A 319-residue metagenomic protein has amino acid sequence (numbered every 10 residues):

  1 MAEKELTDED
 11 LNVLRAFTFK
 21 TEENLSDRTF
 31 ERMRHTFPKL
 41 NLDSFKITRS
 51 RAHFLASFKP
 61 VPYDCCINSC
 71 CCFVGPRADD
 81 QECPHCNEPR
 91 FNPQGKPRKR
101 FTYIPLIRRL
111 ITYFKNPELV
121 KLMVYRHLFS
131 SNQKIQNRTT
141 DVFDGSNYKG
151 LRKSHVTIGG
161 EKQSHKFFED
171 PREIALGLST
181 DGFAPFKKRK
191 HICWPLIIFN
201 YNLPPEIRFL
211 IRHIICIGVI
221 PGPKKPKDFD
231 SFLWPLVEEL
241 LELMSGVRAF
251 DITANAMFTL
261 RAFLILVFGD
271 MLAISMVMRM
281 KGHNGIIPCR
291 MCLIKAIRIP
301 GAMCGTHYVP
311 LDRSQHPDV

Functional and structural regions predicted by a protein language model:
M1-D64, C72-V74: N-terminal alpha-helical interaction blocks
A56, C72-V74, K188-R189, P221-F229: Conserved, non-catalytic sequence blocks in retroelement Pol enzymes and Pol-derived host proteins
P60-I67, D80, I286: Residues immediately within or flanking Cys/His clusters that coordinate Zn2+ in small zinc-binding modules
C66, C83-C86, C289-C292: Short cysteine-rich clusters marking metal-coordination/redox-active sites
C70-V74, D79, R90, L293-A296: Cys/His-rich microdomains that often coordinate metals
F91, K96-T180, E242-V319: Charged (Asp/Glu and Lys/Arg) segments that form or flank catalytic channels of large polymer- and nucleotide-handling
G150-Q163, F167-G222, I294: Acidic, metal-ligating active-site segments
Y201-R248, P300-A302: Compact, glycine/acidic-enriched structural inserts
